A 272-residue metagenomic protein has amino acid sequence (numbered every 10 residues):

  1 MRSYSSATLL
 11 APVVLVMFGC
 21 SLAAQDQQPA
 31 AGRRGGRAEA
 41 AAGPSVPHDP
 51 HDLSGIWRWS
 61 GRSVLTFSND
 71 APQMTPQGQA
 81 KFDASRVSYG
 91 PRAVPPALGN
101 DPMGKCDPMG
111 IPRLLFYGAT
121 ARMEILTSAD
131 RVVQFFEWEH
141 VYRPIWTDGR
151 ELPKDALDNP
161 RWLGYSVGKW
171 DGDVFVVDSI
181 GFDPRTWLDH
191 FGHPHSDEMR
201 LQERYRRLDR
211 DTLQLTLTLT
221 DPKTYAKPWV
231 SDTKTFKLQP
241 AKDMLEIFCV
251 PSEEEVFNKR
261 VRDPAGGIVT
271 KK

Functional and structural regions predicted by a protein language model:
M1-P12: Bacterial N-terminal signal peptides that target proteins for export
L10-C20: Bacterial N-terminal signal peptides
C20-K272: PEST-like low-complexity, intrinsically disordered acidic/proline/serine-rich tracts that flank trafficking/processing
